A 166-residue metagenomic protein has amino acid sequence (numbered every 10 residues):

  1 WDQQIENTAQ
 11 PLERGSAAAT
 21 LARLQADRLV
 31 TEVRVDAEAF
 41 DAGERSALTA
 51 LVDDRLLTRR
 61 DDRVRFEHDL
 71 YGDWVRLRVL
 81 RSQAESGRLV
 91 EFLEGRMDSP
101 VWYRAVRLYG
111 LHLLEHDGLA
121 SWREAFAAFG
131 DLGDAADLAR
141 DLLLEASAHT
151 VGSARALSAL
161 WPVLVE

Functional and structural regions predicted by a protein language model:
W1-T31, L111, E115: Amphipathic alpha-helical "lid/sensor" segments that cap RecA-like P-loop NTPase cores
D27-V165: C-terminal leucine-rich, beta-strand-based interaction scaffolds used for sensing/assembly
